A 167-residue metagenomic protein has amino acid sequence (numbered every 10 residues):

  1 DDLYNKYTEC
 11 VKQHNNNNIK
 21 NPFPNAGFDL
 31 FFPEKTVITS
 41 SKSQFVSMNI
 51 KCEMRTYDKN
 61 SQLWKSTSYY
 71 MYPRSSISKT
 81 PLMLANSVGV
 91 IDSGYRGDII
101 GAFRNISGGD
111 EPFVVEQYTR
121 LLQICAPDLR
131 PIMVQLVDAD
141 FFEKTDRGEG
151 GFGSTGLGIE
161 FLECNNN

Functional and structural regions predicted by a protein language model:
D1-N167: DUTPase catalytic domain/fold
